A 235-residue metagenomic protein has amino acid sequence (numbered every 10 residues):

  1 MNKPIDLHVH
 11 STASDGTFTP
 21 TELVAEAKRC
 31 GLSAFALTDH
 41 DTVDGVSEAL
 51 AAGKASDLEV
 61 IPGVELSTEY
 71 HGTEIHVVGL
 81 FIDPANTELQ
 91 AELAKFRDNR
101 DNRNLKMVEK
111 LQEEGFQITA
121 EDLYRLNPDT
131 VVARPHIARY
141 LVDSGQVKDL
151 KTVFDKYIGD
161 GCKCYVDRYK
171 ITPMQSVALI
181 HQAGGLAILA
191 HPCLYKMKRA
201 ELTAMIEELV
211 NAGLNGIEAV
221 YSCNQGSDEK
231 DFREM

Functional and structural regions predicted by a protein language model:
M1-T73, Y157-G159, I171, Q175-M235: An N-terminally biased module of ancient metal coordination in phosphate/nucleic-acid-related enzymes
A55-T203, E207: Extended substrate/RNA-proximal surfaces in nucleic-acid metabolism proteins
